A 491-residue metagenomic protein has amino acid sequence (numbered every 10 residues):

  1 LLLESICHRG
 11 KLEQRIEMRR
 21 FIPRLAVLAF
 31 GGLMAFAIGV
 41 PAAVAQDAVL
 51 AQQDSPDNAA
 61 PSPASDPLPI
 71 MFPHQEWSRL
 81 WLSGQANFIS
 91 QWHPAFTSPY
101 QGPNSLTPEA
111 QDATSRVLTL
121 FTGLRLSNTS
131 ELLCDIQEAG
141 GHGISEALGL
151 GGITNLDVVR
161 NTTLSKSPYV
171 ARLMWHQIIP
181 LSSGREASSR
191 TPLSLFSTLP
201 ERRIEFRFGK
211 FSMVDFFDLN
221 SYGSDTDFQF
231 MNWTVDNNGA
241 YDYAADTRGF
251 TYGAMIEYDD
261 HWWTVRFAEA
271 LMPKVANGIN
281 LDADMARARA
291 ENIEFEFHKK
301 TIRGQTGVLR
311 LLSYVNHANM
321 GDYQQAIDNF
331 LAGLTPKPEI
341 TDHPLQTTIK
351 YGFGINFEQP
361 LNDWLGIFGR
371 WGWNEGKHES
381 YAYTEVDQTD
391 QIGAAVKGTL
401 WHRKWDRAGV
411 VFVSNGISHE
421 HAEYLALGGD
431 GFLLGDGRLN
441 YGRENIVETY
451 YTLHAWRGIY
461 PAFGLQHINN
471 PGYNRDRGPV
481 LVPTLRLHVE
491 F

Functional and structural regions predicted by a protein language model:
I16, V40-Q111, F121, R125-S127 (+3 more regions): N-terminal periplasmic/intermembrane-space "pro-region" immediately following the signal or transit peptide
I70-L82, H93-A95, L124, N128-L132 (+7 more regions): Short loop/turn motifs that connect adjacent beta-strands in outer-membrane beta-barrel proteins
S78, D112-L118, K166-A171, R248-Y252 (+6 more regions): Residues that define the transmembrane beta-barrel architecture of outer-membrane proteins
A86-S90, C134-E138, F206-K210, F267-L271 (+7 more regions): Transmembrane beta-barrel strands of outer-membrane/channel proteins
L124-L126, I136, Q177-I179, K210 (+7 more regions): Residue-level signature of outer-membrane beta-barrel architecture
L148-S165, Y169-R172, S182-E294, E339 (+1 more regions): Surface-exposed coil loops of outer-membrane beta-barrel proteins
A171-G184, P479-F491: Outer-membrane beta-barrel "beta-signal"
E296, L312, N316-T347, F368 (+2 more regions): Outer membrane beta-barrel transmembrane domains
